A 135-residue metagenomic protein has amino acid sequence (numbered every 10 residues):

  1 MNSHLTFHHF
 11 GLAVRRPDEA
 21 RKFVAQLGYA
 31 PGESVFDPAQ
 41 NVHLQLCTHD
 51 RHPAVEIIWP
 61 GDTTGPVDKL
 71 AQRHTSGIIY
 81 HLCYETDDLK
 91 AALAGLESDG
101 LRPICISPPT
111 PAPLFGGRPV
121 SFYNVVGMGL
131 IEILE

Functional and structural regions predicted by a protein language model:
M1-H43: Long, hydrophobic N-terminal alpha-helical segment
M1-S3, S34-F36, H43-D50, V55-I58 (+1 more regions): Vicinal oxygen chelate
T6-R16, C47-D50, D68-L93: Vicinal oxygen chelate
F7, L27, A39, T63-Q72 (+2 more regions): A cross-kingdom feature marking solvent-exposed beta-strand/loop segments within repeated, beta-rich binding/scaffold
L12, I58-T63: Short, functional N-terminal and low-complexity linear motifs
A20-F23, A92-L96: Hydrophobic side chains in well-ordered alpha-helices
L27, H74, L96-G100: Alpha-helix boundary/capping residues
